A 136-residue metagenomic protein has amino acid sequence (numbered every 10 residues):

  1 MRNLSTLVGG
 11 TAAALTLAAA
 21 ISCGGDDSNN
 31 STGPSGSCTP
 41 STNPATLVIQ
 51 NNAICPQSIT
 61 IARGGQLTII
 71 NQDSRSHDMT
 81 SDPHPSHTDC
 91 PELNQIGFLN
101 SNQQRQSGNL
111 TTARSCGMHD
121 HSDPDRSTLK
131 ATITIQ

Functional and structural regions predicted by a protein language model:
M1-S22: Sec-dependent bacterial lipoprotein signal peptides
T16-N43: Bacterial Sec-dependent N-terminal signal peptides
I21, G36-S37, A53, T88 (+2 more regions): Extracellular secreted precursors and ectodomains with disulfide-bonded cysteine-rich loops/domains
S28-N29, G97-Q136: Extracellular/periplasmic metallocenter environments
T39-Q66: N-terminal edge beta-strand
Q57-R75, T80, Q104-T112, C116: Beta-strand cores of secreted/periplasmic/IMS beta-sandwich domains, seen most often in copper-related folds
Q72-R75, P83-H87, P124-D125: Acidic glycine-/aspartate-rich tracts in secreted/extracellular proteins
